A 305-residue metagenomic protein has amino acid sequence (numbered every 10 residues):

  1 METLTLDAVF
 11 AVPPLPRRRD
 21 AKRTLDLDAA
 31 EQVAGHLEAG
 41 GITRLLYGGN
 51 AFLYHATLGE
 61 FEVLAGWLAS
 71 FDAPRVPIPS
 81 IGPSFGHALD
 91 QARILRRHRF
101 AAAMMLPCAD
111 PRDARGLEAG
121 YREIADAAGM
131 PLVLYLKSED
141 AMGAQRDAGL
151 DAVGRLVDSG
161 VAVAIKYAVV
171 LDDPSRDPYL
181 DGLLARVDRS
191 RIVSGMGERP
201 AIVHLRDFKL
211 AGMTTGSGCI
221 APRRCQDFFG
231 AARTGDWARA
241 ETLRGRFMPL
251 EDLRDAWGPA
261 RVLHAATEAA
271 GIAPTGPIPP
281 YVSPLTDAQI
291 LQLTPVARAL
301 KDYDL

Functional and structural regions predicted by a protein language model:
E2-D147, V153: Active-site beta->alpha loop and helix N-cap motifs at the rims of alpha/beta catalytic domains
F10-R18, G40-G41, A221-L305: C-terminal alpha-helical cap/extension of soluble enzyme domains
G41, R96-R99, G160, V187 (+4 more regions): Glycine-centered loop/turn motif at secondary-structure junctions
E62, G66-A69, G154, D181 (+3 more regions): Predominant activation on well-ordered alpha-helical scaffold segments within soluble catalytic domains
S70-R75, A128-M130, V157-V161, L184-S190 (+1 more regions): Short helix-capping segments at alpha-helix termini
K137, G197, A265-E268: Short, well-ordered beta-to-alpha junction loops that form the rim of enzyme active sites and present histidine/acidic
E139-W257: Catalytic alpha/beta core domains of metabolic enzymes, predominantly
